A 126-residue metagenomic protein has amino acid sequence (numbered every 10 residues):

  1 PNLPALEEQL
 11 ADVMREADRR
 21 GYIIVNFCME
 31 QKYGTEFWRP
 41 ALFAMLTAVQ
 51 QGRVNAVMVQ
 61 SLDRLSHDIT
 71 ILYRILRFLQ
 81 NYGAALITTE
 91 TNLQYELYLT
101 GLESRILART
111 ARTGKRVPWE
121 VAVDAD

Functional and structural regions predicted by a protein language model:
P1-D126: Short, structured surface patches at the beginning of a domain
